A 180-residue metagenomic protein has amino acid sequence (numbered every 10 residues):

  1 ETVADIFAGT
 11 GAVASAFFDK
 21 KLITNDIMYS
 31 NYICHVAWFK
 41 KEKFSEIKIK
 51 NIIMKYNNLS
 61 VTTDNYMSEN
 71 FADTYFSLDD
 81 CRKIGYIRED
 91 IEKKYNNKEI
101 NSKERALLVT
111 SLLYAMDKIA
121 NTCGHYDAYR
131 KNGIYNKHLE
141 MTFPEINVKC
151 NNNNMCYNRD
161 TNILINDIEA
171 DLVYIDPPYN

Functional and structural regions predicted by a protein language model:
E1-G9: Conserved class I S-adenosyl-L-methionine
A4, I23-N25, Y157: Hydrophobic/aromatic beta-strand patches that form the interior of the parallel beta-sheet core in alpha/beta enzyme
A8, Y29, I163, Y179: Short, glycine/acidic-enriched loop or turn micro-motifs at the edges of active sites
T10-K20: Conserved SAM-binding loop of SAM-dependent methyltransferases across substrates and taxa, primarily the Class I
K21-I23, M28-V148, N180: Class I S-adenosyl-L-methionine-dependent methyltransferase module
K48-I49, N152-D160: Conserved SAM-binding strand-loop segment of SAM-dependent methyltransferases
I163-E169: Short conserved loop adjoining the S-adenosyl-L-methionine
A170-I175: Short SAM/SAH-binding signature in class I
